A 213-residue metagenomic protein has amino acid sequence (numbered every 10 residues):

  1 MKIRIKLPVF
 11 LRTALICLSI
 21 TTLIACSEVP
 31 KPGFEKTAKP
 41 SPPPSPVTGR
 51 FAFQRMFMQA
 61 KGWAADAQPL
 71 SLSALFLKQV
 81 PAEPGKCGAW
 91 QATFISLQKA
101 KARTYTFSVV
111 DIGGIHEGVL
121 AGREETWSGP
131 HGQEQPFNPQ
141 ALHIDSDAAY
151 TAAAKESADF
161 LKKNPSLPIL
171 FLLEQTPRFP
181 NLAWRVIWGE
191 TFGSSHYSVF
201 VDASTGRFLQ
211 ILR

Functional and structural regions predicted by a protein language model:
M1-I24: Sec-dependent bacterial lipoprotein signal peptides
C26-R213: Long, terminal "pre-/pro-" and other extracytoplasmic accessory regions that lie outside the mature folded/catalytic
